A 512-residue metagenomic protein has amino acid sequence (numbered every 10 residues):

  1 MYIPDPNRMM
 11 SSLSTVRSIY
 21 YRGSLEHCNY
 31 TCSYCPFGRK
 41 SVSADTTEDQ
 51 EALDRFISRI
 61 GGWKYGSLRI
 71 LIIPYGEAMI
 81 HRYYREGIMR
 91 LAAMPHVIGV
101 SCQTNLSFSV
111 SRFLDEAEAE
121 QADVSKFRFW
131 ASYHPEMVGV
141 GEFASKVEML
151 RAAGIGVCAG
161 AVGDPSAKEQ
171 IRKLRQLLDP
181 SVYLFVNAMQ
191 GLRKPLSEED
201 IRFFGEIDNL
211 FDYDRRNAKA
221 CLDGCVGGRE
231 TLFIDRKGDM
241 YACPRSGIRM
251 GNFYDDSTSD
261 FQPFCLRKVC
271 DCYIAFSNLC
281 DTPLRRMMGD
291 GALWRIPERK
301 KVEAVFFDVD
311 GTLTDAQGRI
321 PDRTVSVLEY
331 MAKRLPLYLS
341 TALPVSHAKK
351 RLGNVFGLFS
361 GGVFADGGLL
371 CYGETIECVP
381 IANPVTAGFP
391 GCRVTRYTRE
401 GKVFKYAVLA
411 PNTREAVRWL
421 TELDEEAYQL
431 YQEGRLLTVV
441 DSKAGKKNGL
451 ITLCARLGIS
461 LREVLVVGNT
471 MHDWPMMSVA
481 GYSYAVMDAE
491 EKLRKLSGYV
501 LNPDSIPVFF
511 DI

Functional and structural regions predicted by a protein language model:
M1-M10, S14-R17, L25, G38 (+1 more regions): Flexible mid-to-C-terminal extensions adjoining Fe-S/redox cofactors in radical SAM and related proteins
P4-G38, R69-I73, E230-I234, G238: N-terminal pre-triad scaffold of radical SAM enzymes
I19, R39-Q50, Y65-H81, A92-S111 (+3 more regions): Core AdoMet radical
F113-E116, A122-D123, A316-R399: Active-site phosphate-binding/coordination module
F127-Y241, R245, G251: Radical SAM enzyme [4Fe-4S]-AdoMet core and its adjacent flexible, acidic and glycine-rich loops/tails across
I296-V309, Y330, I459: Non-catalytic pre-domain segments flanking phosphatase-related domains
K301-G318, M477: Asp-based phosphoryl-transfer active-site loop
A382-V479, D488, R494: Conserved acidic, metal-coordinating active-site core of Asp-based, Mg2+-dependent phosphoryl-transfer enzymes
